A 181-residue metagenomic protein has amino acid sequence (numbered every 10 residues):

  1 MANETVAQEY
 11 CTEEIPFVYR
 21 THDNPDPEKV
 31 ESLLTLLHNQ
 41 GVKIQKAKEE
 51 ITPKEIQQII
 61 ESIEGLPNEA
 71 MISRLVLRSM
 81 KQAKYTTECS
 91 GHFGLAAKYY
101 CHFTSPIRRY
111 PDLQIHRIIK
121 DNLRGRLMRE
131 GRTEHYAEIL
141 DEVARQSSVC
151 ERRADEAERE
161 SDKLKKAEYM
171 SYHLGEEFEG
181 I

Functional and structural regions predicted by a protein language model:
T5, D23, E28, L33 (+1 more regions): Structured C-terminal cores of nucleic-acid metabolism proteins
V6-R20: Glycine-rich phosphate/pyrophosphate-binding loops and their adjacent beta-strand/loop elements at enzyme active sites
